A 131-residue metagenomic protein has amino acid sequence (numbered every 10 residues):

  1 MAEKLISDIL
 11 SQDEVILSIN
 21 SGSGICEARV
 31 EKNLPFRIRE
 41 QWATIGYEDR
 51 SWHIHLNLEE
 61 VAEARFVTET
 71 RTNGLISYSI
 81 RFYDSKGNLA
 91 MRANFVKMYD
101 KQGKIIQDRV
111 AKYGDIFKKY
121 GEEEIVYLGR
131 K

Functional and structural regions predicted by a protein language model:
M1-L58, A62-V67, E122-K131: N-terminal recruitment modules of adaptor/scaffold proteins
A64-K131: Acidic, Ser/Thr- and proline-rich intrinsically disordered linker/docking segments of eukaryotic scaffolds
